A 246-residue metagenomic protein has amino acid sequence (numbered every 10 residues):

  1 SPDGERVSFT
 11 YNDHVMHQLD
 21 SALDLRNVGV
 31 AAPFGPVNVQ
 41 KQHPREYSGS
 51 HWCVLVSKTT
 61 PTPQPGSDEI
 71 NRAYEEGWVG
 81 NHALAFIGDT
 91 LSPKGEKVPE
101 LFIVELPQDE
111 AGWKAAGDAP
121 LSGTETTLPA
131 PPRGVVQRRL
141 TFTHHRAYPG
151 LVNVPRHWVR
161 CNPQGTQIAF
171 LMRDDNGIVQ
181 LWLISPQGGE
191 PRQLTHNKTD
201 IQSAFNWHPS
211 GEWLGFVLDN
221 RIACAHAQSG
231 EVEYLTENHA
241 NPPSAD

Functional and structural regions predicted by a protein language model:
S1-D246: Sequence signature of WD/YWTD-type beta-propeller architectures
